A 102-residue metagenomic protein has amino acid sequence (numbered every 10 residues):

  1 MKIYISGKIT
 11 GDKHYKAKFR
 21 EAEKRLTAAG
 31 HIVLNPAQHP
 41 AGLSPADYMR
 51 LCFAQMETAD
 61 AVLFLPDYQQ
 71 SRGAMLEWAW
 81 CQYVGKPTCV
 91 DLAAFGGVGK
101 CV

Functional and structural regions predicted by a protein language model:
M1-V102: Conserved catalytic or regulatory cores that recognize and/or transform ribose-phosphate-containing ligands
